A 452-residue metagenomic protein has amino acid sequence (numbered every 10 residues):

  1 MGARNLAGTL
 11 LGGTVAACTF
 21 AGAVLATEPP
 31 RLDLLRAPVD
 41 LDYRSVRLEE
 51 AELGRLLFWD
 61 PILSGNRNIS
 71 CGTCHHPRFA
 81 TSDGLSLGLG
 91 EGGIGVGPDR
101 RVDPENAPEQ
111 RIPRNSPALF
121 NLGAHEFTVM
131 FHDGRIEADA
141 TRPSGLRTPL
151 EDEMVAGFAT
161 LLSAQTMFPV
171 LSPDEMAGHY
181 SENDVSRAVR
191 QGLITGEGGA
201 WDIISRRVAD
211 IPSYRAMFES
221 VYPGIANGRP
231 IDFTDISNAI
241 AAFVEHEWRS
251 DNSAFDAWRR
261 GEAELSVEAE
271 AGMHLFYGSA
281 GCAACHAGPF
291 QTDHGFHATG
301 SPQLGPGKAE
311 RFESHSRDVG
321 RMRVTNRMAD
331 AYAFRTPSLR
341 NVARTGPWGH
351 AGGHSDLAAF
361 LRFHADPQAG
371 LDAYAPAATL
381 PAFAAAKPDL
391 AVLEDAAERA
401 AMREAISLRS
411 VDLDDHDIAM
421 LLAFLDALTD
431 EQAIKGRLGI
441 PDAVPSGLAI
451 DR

Functional and structural regions predicted by a protein language model:
M1-T14: Bacterial N-terminal signal peptides that target proteins for export
L25-R452: Periplasmic c-type cytochrome electron-transfer domains
